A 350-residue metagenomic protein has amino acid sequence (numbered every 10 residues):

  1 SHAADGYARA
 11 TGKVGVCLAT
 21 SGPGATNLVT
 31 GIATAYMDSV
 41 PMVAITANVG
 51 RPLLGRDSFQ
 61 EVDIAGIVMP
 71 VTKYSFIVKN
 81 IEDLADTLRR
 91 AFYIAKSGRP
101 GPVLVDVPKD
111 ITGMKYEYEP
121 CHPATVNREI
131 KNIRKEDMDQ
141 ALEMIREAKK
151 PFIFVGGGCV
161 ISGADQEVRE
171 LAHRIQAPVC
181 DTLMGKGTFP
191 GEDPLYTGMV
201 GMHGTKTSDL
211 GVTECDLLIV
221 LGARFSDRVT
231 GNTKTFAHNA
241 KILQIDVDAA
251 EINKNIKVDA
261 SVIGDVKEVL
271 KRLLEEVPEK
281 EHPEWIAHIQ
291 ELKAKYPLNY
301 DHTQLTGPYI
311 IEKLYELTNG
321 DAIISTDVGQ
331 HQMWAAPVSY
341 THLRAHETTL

Functional and structural regions predicted by a protein language model:
S1-K280, K313, L317-I323: N-terminal alpha/beta PP-like core and its mobile active-site loop of ThDP/TPP-dependent enzymes
V68, L273, W285-L292, A335: Generic structural signal of hydrophobic/aromatic residues within well-ordered alpha-helices of folded domains
V126-R134, H282-Q304: Long, charged amphipathic helices and adjacent flexible linkers at domain junctions
Q290-R344: Active-site diphosphate/adenylate-binding microenvironment
A345-L350: A short, hydrophobic C-terminal helix/tail in secreted or cell-surface proteins
